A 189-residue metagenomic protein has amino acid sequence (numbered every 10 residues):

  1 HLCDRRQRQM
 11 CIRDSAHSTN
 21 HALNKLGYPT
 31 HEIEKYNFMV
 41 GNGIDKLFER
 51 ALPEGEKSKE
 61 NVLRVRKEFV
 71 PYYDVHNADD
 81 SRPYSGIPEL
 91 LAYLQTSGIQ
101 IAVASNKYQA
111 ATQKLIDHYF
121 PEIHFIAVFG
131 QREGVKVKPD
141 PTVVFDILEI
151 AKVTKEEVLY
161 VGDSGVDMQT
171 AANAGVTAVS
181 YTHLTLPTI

Functional and structural regions predicted by a protein language model:
H1-R8, I12, H183-I189: Single conserved hydrophobic/aromatic residue that forms the stacking wall/gate of nucleotide- or nucleobase-binding
R6-F38: Active-site neighborhood of HAD-like aspartate-dependent phosphohydrolases
A22-L23, G43-S58, L115, I147-L148: Helix-loop "lid/cap" segments that line or gate small-molecule binding pockets
E49-P88: Metal-dependent phosphoesterase signature
D79-R82, Y108-Y160, G165-A174: Substrate-recognition "cap/lid" segment bordering the active-site pocket of phosphatases
P88-E89, S164-D167, L184: Short glycine/proline-centered loop/turn elements that form peptide/ligand docking sites
L90-I116: Substrate-recognition element of Asp-dependent hydrolases with the DxDx(T/V) motif
